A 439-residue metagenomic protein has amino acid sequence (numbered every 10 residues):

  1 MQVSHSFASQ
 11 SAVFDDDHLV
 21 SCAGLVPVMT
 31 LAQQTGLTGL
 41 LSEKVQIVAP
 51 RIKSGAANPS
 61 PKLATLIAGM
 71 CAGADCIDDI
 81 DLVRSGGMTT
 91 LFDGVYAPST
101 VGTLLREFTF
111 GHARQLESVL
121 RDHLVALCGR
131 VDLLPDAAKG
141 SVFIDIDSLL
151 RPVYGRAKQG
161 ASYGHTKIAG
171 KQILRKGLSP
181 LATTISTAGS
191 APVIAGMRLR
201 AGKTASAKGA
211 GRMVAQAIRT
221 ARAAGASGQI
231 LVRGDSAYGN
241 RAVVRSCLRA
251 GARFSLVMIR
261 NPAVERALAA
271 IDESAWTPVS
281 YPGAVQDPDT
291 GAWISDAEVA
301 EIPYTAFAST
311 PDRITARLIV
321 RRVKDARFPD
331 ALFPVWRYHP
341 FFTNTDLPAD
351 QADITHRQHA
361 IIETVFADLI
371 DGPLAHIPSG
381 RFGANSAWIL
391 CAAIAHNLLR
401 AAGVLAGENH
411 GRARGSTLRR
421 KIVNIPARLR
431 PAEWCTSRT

Functional and structural regions predicted by a protein language model:
M1-A205, A210-A224, C247, D272 (+1 more regions): Dynamic "connector" segments at or just before major functional cores
M1-F14, S255-D368: An anionic, glycine-rich sequence signature occurring as long contiguous blocks
L31, I80, A349-A387, C391-R400: Short amphipathic alpha-helical "interface-anchor" segments enriched in bulky aromatics
L31, T65-L66, I80, A97 (+8 more regions): Short, conserved catalytic/metal-binding motifs centered on acidic residues
G87-T90, R151-V153, T204, A237-A242 (+6 more regions): Flexible loop/turn segments at secondary-structure boundaries
A169-K176, R249-V264: Acidic, His- and aromatic-enriched active-site or binding-groove loops in soluble protein domains that engage sugars
A223-I230, R249-G251: Short, surface-exposed connector motifs at secondary-structure boundaries
A395-T439: A short, flexible helix-boundary coil/loop motif
